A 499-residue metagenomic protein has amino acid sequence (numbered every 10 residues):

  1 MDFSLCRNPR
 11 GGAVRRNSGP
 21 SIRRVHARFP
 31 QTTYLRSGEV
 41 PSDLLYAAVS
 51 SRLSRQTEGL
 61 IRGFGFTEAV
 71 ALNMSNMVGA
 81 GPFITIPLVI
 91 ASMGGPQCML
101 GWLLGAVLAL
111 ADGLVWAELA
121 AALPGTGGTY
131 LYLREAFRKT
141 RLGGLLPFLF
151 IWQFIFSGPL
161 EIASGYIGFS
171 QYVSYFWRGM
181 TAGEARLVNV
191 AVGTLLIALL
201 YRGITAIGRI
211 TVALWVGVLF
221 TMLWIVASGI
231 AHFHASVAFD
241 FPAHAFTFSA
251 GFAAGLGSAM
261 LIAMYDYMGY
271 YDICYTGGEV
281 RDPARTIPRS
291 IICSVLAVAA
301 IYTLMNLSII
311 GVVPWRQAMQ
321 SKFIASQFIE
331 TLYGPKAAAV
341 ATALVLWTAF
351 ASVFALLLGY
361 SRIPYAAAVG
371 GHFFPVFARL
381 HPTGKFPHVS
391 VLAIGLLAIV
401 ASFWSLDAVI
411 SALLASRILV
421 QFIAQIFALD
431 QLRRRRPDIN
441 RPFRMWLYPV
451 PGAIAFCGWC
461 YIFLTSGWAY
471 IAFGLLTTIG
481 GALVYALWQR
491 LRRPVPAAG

Functional and structural regions predicted by a protein language model:
R28-P96, L110, L114, K139 (+8 more regions): Membrane-interface "cap" regions at the ends of multi-pass membrane proteins
R55-L60, M99, M180-V188, A213-T342: Helix-loop-helix junctions that connect adjacent transmembrane segments in multi-pass membrane transporters
R62-N73, V107, K139-F156, N189-V192 (+4 more regions): Select transmembrane alpha-helical segments in multipass membrane proteins
L88, G101, L110-G193, A198-Y201 (+2 more regions): Hydrophobic transmembrane alpha-helices that form the core helical bundles of multi-pass secondary transporters
L131-K139, G143, S174-G179, A245 (+2 more regions): TM-loop-TM module centered on a large, flexible mid-protein loop between adjacent transmembrane helices in multi-pass
S170, E184-F239, M268, I291-V295 (+3 more regions): Membrane-interface loop-to-helix entry segments
I225-S228, S416-I418, M445-G499: A generic transmembrane alpha-helix motif of multi-pass inner-membrane proteins
F373-H381, I426-R444: Alpha-helical transmembrane segments
